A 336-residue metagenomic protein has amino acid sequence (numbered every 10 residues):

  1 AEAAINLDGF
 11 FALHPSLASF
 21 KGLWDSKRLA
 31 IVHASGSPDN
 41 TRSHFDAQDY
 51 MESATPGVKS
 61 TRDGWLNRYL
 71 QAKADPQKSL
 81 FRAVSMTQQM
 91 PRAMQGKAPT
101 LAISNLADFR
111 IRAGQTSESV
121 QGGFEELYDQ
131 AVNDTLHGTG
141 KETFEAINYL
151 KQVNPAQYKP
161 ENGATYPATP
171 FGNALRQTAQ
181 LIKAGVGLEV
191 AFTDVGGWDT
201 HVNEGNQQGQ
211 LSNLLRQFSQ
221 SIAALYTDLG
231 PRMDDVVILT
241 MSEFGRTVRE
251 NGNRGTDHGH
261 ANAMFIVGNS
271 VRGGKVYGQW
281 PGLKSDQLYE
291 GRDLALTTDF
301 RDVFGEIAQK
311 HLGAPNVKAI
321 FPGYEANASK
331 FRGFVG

Functional and structural regions predicted by a protein language model:
A1-D228, A263-V267, G273-G336: Feature for exported/extracytoplasmic and membrane-associated proteins, marking the mature portion
K27, D234, H260: Residue-level signal for beta-strand positions within conserved beta-sheet cores that form or flank
D194-G197, T240-S242, G252, G268: Active-site proximal loops enriched in glycine and acidic residues that flank catalytic Cys/His/Asp and coordinate
I222, Y226-N253: Metal-dependent active-site segment of extracytoplasmic phospho-/sulfohydrolases and closely related
G245-K275: Histidine-centered active-site microenvironments of extracellular/periplasmic hydrolases and transferases
